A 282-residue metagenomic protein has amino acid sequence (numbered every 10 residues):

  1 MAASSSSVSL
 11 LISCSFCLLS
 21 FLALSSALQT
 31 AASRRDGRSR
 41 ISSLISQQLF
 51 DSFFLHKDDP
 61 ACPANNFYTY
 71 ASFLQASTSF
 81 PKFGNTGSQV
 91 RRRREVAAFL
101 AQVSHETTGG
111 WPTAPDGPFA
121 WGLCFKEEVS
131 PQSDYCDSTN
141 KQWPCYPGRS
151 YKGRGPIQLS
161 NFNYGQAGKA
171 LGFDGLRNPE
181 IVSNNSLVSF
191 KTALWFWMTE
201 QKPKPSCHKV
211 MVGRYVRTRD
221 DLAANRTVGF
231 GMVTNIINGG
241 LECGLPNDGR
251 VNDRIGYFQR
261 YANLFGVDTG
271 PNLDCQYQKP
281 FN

Functional and structural regions predicted by a protein language model:
A2-A3: Context-dependent free N-terminus signature
S6-A27: Cleavable N-terminal signal peptides of Sec/SRP-targeted secreted and luminal proteins
L28-N282: Folded extracytoplasmic luminal domains of secretory or organellar precursors
